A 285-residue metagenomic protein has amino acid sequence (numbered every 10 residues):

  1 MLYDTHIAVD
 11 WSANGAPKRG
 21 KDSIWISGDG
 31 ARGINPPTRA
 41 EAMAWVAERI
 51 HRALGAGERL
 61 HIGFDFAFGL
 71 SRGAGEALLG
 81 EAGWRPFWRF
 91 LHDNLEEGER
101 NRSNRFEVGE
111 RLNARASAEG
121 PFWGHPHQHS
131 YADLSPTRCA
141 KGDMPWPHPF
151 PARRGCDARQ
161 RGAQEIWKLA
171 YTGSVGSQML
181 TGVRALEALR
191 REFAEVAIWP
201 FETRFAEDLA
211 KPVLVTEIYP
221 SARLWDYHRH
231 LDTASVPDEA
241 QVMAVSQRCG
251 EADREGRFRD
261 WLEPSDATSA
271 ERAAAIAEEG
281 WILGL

Functional and structural regions predicted by a protein language model:
L2-I7, W11-H61, F66-L285: RNase H-like (RuvC/DEDD) metal-dependent nuclease/polynucleotide-processing core
